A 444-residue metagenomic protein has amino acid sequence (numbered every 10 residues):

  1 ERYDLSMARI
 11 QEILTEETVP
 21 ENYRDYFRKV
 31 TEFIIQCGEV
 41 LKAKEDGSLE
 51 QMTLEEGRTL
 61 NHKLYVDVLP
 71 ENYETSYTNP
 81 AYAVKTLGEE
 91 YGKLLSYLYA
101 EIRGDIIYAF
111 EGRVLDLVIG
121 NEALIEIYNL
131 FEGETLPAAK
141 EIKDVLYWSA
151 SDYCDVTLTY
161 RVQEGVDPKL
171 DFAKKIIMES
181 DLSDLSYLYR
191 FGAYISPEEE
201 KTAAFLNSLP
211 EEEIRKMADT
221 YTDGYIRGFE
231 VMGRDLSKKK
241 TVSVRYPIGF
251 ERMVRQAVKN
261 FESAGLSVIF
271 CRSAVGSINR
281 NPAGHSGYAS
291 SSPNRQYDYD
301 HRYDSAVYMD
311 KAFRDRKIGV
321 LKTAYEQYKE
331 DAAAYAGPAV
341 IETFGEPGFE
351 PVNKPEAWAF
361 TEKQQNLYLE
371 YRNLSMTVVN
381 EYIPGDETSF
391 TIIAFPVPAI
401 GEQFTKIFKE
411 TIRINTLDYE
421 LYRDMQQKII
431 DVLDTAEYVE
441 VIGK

Functional and structural regions predicted by a protein language model:
E1-K444: Active-site bordering "gate/hinge" segments that shape substrate access to catalytic or cofactor-binding pockets
